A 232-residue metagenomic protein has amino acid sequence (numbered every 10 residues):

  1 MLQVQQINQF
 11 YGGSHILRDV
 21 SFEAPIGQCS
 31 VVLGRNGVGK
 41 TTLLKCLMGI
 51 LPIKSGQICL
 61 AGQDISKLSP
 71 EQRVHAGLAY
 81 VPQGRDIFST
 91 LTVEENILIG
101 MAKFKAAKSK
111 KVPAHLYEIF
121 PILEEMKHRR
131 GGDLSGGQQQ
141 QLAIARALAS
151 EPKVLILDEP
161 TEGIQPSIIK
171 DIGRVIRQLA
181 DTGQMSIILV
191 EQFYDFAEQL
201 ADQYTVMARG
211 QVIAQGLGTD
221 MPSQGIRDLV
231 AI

Functional and structural regions predicted by a protein language model:
L33-R35: The feature captures the beta-strand-to-loop junction immediately N-terminal to the Walker
M48: Helix-to-loop junction immediately C-terminal to a conserved catalytic motif
G56-Q63, A76, S109-K111, E118 (+1 more regions): Conserved ABC transporter NBD signature motif
D64-G84, P113, E125-H128, M221-R227: ABC ATPase NBD coupling module
L91, L134, A147-L148: ABC ATPase signature
A149-K153: A short, proline-enriched helix->beta-strand linker immediately N-terminal to the Walker B motif in ABC-type P-loop
K170-G183: Helical segment within the ABC ATPase nucleotide-binding domain
